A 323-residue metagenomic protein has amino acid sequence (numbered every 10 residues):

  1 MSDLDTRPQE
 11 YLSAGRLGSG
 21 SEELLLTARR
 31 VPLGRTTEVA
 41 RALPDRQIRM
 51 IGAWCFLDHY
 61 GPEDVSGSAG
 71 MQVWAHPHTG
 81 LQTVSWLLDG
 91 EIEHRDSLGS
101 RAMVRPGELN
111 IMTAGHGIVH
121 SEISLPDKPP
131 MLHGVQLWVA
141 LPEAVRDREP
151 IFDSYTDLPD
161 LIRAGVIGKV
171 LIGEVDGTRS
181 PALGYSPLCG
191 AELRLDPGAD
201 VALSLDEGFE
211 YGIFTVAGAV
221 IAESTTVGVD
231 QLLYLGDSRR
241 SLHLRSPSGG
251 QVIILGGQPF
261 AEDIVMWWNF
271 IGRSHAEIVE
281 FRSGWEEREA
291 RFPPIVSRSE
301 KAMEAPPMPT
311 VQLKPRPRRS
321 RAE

Functional and structural regions predicted by a protein language model:
M1-E323: Jelly-roll (double-stranded beta-helix
